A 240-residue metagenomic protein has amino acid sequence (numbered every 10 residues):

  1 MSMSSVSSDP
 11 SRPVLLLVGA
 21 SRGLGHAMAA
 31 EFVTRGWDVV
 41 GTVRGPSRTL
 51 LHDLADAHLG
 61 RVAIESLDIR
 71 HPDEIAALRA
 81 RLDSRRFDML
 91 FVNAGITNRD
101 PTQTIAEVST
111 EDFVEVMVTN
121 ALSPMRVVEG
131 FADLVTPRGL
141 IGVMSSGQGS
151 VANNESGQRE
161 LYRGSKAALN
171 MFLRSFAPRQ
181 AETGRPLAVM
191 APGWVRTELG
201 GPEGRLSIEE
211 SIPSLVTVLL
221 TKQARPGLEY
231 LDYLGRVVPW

Functional and structural regions predicted by a protein language model:
V18, F87-G95, N120, V143 (+1 more regions): Rossmann-fold scaffold of SDR-type NAD(P)-dependent oxidoreductases
S21, G25-E31: N-terminal Rossmann NAD(P)H-binding glycine-rich loop of SDR-like oxidoreductase domains
R35-L51: Conserved glycine-rich Rossmann-like NAD(P)H-binding loop of the short-chain dehydrogenase/reductase
D56-D73: Rossmann-fold cofactor-recognition segment
I69-R85: Conserved Rossmann-fold cofactor-binding substructure of NAD(P)-dependent oxidoreductases
I96-T97, T104-M117, L122-R126, A132-D133 (+1 more regions): Catalytic loop of short-chain dehydrogenase/reductase
E182, V189-M190, G201-W240: C-terminal helical subdomain
P192-E198: Short, flexible catalytic-loop segment of classical short-chain dehydrogenase/reductase
